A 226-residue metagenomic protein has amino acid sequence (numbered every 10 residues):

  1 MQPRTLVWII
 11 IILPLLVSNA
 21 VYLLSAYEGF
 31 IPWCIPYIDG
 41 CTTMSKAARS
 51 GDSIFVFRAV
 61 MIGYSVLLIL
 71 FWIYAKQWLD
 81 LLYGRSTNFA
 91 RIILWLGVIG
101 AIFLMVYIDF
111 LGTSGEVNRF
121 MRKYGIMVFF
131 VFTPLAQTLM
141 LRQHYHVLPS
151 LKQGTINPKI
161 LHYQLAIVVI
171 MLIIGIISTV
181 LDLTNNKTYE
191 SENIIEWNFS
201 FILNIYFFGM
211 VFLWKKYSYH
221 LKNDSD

Functional and structural regions predicted by a protein language model:
M1-L16, T155-L165: Alpha-helical transmembrane segments and their helix-start/interface "positive-inside/aromatic belt" motifs in integral
P14-C34: Alpha-helical transmembrane segments of multi-pass membrane proteins
F30-G51, L111-Y124, L183-E192: Membrane-interface interhelical loops and short amphipathic "cap" helices that link adjacent transmembrane segments
T43-V66: Interfacial helix-start motif at the membrane-water boundary
F71-G97: Cytoplasmic juxtamembrane regions at transmembrane-helix boundaries
G100-I156: Membrane-proximal helix-loop-helix units in multi-pass membrane proteins
L139-D226: Terminal transmembrane helical module of multi-pass membrane proteins
